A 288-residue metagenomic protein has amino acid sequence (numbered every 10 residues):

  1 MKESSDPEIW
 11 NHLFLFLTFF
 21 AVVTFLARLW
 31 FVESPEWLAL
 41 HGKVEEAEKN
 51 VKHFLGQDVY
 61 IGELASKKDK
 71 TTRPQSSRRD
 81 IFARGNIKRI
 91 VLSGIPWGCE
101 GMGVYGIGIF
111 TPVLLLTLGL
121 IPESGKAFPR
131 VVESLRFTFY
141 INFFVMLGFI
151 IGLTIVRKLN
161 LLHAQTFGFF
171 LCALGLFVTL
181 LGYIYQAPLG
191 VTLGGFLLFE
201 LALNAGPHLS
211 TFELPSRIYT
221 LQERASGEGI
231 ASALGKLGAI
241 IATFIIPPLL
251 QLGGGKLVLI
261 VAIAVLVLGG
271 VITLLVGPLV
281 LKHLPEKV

Functional and structural regions predicted by a protein language model:
M1-V288: Transmembrane-helix signature of 12-pass secondary carriers
